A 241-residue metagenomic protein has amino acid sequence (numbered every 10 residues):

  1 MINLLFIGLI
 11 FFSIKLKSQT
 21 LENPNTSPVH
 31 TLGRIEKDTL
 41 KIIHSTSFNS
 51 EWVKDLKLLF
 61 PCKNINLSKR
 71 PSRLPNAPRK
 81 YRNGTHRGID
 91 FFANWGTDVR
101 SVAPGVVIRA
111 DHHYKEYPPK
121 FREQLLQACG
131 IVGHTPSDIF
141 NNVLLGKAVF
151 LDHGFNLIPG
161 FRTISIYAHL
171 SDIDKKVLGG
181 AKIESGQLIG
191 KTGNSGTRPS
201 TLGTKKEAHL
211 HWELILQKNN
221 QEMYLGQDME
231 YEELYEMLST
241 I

Functional and structural regions predicted by a protein language model:
M1-E22: Bacterial Sec-dependent N-terminal signal peptides
L16-K147, N156-L157, S185, L234-I241: Surface-exposed, glycine-biased beta-strand/turn segments
T20-T46, G160, K175-A181, Q187-I241: Acidic, glycine-rich catalytic/binding loops that coordinate metals and/or anionic ligands
H86, H153, H169, H209-H211: Histidine-centered active-site/metal-ligand motif
N94, R100-S101, G160-G186: Short histidine-centered loop motifs in beta-beta connectors
R109, H169-D172, L216: A residue-level detector for short acidic-glycine micro-motifs
H113, L170, N194-S195: Residue-level structural signal for beta-strand termini and adjacent loop
